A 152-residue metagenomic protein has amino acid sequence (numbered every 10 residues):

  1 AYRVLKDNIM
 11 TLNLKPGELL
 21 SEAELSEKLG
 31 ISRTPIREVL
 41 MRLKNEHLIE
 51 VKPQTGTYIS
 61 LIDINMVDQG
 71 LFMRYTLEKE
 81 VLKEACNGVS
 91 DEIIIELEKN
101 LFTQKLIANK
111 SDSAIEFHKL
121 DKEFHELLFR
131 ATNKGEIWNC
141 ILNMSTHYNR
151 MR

Functional and structural regions predicted by a protein language model:
A1-N87, E92-I93, R130, E136: Short linear motifs at protein or domain termini
N87-R152: Conserved amphipathic alpha-helical segments that form helical-bundle/coiled-coil interaction surfaces
